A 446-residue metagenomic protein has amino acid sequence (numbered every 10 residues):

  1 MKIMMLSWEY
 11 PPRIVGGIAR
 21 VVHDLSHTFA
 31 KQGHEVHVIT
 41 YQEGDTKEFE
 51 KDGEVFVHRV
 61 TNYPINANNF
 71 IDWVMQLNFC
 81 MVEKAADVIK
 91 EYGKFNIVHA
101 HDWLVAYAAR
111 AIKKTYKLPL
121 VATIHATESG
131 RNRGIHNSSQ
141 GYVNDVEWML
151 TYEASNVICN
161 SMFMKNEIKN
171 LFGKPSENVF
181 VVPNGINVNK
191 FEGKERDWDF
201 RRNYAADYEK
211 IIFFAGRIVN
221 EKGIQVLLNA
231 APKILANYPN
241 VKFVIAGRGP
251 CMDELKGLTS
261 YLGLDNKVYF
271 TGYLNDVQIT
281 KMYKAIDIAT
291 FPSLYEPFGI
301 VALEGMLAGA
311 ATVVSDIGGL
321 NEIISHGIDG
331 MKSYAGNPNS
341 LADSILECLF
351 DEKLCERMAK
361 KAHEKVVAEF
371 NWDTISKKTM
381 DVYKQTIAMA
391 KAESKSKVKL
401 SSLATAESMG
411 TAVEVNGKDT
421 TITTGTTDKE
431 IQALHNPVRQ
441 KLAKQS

Functional and structural regions predicted by a protein language model:
M1-T46, K391, K395, L400-S446: N-terminal subdomain of nucleotide-sugar transferases
R20, K210-K233, F243, P250-D253 (+1 more regions): A conserved mid-protein helix/loop that constitutes part of the nucleotide-sugar donor-binding site
Q42, F163, G185: Carbohydrate-associated surface elements
Y152-N178, V188, T379: A short, active-site helix/loop in glycosyltransferases that binds the activated sugar's phosphate group
Y273-L274, K281-I286: Short alpha-helical donor nucleotide-sugar binding micro-motif in glycosyltransferases
L294: Aromatic "clamp/platform" in nucleotide-sugar-dependent glycosyltransferases that forms part of the donor/acceptor
A311-V314: Short hydrophobic beta-strand element within catalytic cores of glycosyltransferases and related nucleotide-activated
H326-G327, M331-P338, E347-K353: Conserved acidic donor-binding segment of nucleotide-sugar-dependent glycosyltransferases
